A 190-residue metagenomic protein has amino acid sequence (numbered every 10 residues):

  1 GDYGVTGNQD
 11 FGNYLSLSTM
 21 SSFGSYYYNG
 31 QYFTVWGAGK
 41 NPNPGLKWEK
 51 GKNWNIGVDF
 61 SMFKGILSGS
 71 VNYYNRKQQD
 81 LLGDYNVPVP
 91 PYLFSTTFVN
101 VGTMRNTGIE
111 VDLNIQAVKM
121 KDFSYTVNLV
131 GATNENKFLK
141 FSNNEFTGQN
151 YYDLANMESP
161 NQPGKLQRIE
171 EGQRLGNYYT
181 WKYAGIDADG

Functional and structural regions predicted by a protein language model:
G1-I169: Extracellular/periplasmic, surface-exposed regions of secreted and cell-surface proteins
G30, G164, N177, D189-G190: Intrinsic-disorder/low-complexity loop/linker signature
T126, V130, N143, N177-A188: Exposed, low-structure sequence patches enriched in small/polar residues
E170-Q173, W181: Long intrinsically disordered, low-complexity, acidic S/T/P-rich regions of large eukaryotic scaffold/adaptor proteins
